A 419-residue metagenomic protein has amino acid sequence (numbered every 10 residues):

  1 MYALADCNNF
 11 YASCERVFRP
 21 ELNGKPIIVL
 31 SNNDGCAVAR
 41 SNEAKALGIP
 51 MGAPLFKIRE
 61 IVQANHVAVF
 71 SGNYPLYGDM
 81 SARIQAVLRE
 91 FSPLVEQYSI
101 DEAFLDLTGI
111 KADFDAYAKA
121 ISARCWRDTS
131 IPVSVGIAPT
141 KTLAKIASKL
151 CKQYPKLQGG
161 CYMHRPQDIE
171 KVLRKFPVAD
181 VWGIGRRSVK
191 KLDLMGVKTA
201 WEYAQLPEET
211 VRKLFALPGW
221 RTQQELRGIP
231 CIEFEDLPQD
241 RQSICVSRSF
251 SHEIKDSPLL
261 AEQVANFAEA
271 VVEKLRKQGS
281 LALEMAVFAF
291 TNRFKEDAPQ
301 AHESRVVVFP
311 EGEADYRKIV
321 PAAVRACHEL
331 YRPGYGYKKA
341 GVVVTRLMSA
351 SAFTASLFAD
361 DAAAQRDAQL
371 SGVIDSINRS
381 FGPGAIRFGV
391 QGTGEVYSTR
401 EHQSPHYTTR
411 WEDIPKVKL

Functional and structural regions predicted by a protein language model:
M1-Q224, E233-F234, E273, D361-L419: Gly/Gly-Pro- and Ser/Thr-rich, intrinsically disordered tail segments characteristic of DNA damage-repair and tolerance
F10, N33-C36, N292-K295, L347-S351: Short, charged/polar surface micro-motifs in flexible loops or helix N-caps
N23-K25, I131, L281-M285, E303-R305 (+2 more regions): A generic structural signal for short beta-strands and their flanking turns/coil linkers
Y98-E102, A138-K141, S280-E284, Y335-K339: Short Gly/Ser/Thr- and Asp/Glu-enriched loop/turn motifs at secondary-structure junctions
A103-T108, S304-P310, T354-A359: Short, hydrophobic beta-strand segments
K111-F114, E296, M348-A355: Short, charged/polar, Gly/Pro-enriched secondary-structure boundary elements
S188-G336: DNA-contacting surface of Y-family translesion DNA polymerases
V324-S380: C-terminal hydrophobic structural anchor segments that stabilize assembly/packing rather than catalytic chemistry
